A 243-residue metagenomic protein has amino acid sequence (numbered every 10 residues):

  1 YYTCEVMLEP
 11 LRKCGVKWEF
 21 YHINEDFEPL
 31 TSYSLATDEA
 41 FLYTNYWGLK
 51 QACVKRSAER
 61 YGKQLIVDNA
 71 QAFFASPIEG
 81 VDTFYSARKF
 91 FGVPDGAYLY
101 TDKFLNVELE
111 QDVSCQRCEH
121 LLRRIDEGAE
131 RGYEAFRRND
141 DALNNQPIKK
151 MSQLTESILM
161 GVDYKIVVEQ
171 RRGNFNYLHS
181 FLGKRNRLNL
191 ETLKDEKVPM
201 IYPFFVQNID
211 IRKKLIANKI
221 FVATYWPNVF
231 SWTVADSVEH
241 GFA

Functional and structural regions predicted by a protein language model:
Y1-F73: PLP-dependent aminotransferase-like
Y2-C4, E25-D26, Y46-L49, A70-F73 (+6 more regions): Short, solvent-exposed loop/turn segments at secondary-structure junctions
I23, L42, N106-A243: PLP-dependent aminotransferase class I/II
F27-S32, A52-C53, F74-G80, G92-G96 (+1 more regions): Short, charged, surface-exposed secondary-structure boundary motifs
Y33-T37, V81-T83, D236-G241: Short low-complexity, flexible loop/linker segments enriched in glycine and/or proline with clustered acidic
G62, E79-V81, K219-I220: Glycine-enriched alpha-helix->loop->beta-strand junction motifs that scaffold or abut catalytic
I66-D68, F84, A223: Structural detector of well-ordered beta-strand residues that form the stable sheet scaffold of enzyme domains
G80-L121: Active-site PLP attachment segment
